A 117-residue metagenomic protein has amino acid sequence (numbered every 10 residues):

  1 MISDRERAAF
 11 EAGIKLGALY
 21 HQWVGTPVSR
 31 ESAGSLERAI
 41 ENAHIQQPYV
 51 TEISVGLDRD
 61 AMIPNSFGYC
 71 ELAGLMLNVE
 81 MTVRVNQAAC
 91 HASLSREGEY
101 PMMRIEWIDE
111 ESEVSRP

Functional and structural regions predicted by a protein language model:
M1-P117: Short beta-strand/helix segments in adaptor/scaffold domains that form protein-protein interfaces within large
